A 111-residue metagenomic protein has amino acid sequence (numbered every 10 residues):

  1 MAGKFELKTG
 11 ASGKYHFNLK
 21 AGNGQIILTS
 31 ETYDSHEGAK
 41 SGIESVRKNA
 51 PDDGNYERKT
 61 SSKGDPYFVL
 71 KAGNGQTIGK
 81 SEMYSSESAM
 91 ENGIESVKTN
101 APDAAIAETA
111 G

Functional and structural regions predicted by a protein language model:
E6-K8, K14-G22, I27-Y33, G42-V46 (+5 more regions): A structural feature that tracks compact, well-ordered secondary-structure segments with a strong bias toward
H36, K40, A50-P51: Acidic, aromatic-enriched beta-alpha/helix-loop junctions
A50-S62, D103-G111: Short glycine-rich, low-complexity/disordered patches
M83, E95-S96, P102-T109: Mixed-charge, glycine-accented linear interaction segment located at domain edges/termini
